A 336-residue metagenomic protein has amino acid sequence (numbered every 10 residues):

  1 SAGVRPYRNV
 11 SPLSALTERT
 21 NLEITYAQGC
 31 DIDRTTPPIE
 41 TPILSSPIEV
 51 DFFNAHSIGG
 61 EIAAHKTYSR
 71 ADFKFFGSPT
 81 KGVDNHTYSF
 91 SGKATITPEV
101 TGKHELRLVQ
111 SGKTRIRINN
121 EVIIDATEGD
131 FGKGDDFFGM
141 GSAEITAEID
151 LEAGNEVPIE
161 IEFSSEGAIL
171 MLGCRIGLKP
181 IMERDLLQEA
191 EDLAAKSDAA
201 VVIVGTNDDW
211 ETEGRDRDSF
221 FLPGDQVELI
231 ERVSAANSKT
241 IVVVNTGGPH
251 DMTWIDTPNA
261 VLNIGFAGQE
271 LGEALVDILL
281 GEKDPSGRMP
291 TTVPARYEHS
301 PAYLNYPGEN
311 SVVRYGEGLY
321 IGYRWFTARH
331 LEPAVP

Functional and structural regions predicted by a protein language model:
S1-R70, N245-P336: Secreted, periplasmic, or luminal enzymes acting at the cell surface/secretory milieu
T17, I230-S238: Surface-exposed amphipathic alpha-helices with a cationic face
D31-D198, G214-D216, F221-E228: Acidic/polar, compositionally biased interaction segments
A194-A195, S234, I255: A short, aliphatic-rich alpha-helical micro-motif
S197-D198, N237, P258: Short, well-ordered alpha-helix to beta-strand connector turns
T206-D209: Short glycine-rich anion-binding loops that position phosphate/pyrophosphate groups of nucleotides and phosphorylated
D225-I230, T240, V261, L275: Extended, hydrophobic alpha-helical segments in both membrane/secreted and soluble proteins
